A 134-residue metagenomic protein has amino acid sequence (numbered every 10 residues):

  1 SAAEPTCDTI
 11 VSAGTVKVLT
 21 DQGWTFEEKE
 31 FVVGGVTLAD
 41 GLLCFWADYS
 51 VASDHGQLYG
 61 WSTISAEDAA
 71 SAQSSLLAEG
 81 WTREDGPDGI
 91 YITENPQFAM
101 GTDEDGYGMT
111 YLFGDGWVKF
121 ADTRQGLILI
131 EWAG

Functional and structural regions predicted by a protein language model:
S1-D48, G134: Extracytoplasmic low-complexity, Pro/Thr/Ser/Ala/Gly-rich segments that lie immediately after a secretion/anchoring
A3, E30-F31, A69, P96-A99 (+1 more regions): Intrinsically disordered, low-complexity segments enriched in polar/charged residues with Gly/Pro, especially when
L42-L43, L77-T82, E104-M109: Short small/polar-residue motifs
L43-Q57, I64, Y107-W117: Long, continuous compositionally biased terminal/linker segments
D48-I92: Long, charged/polar, surface-exposed segments that mediate recognition or autoinhibition
P87, I92-G134: Extracellularly exposed regions in secreted/surface proteins, prominently low-complexity, repeat-rich
